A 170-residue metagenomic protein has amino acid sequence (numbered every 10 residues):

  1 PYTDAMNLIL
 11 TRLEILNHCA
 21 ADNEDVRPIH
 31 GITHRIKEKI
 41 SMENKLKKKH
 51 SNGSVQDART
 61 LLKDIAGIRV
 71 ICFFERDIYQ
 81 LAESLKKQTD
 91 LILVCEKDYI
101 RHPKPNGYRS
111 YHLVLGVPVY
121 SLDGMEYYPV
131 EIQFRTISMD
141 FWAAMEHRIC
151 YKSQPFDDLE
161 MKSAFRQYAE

Functional and structural regions predicted by a protein language model:
P1, R69, F73: Conserved aromatic-histidine-acidic binding/catalytic patches
P1-K63: Charge-rich, low-complexity segments
R59, C72-E170: Long beta-strand-rich cores associated with HINT superfamily self-processing modules
D64-I68: Short amphipathic alpha-helical segments
